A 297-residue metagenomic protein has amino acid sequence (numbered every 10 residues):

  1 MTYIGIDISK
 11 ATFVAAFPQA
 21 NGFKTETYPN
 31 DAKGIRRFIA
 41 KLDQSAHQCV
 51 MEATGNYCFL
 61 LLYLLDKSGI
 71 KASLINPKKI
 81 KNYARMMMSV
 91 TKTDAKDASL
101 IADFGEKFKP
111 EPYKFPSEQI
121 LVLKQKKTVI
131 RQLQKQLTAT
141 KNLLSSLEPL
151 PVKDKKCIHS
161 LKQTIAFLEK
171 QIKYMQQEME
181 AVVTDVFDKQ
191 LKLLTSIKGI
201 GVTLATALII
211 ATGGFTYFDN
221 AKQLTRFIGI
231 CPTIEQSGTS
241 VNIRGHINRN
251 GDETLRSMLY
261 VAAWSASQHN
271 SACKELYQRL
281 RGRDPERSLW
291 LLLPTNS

Functional and structural regions predicted by a protein language model:
M1-H159, A166-F167, Q268: Phosphate- and other anionic-substrate recognition elements at nucleic-acid/protein interfaces
D7, I197, I247-N250: Replace "in large, NTP-powered and nucleic-acid-processing enzymes" with "in large, NTP-powered factors and other
M87-T91, L194-T195, G282: A short glycine/serine-rich beta->alpha loop
L133, L168, L194-T195, D219 (+1 more regions): A short amphipathic alpha-helix within small helical-bundle interaction modules
S146-T203, T212, N270-S271: Helix-hairpin-helix/helix-loop-helix acidic hairpins
V202, T206-L289: Phosphate-backbone recognition surface of nucleic-acid-processing proteins
T295-S297: Acidic, proline/serine/threonine- and glycine-rich low-complexity intrinsically disordered segments
